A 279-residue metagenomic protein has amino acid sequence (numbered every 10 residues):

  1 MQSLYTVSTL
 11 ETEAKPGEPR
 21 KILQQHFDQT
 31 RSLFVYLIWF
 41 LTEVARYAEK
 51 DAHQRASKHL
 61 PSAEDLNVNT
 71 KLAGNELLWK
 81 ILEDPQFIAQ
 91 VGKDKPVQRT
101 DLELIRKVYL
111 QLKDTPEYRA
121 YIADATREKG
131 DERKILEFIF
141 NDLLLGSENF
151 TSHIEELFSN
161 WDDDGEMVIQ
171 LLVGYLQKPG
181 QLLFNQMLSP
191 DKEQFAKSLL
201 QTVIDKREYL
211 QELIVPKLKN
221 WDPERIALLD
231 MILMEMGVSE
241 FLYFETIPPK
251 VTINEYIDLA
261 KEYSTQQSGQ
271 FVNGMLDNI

Functional and structural regions predicted by a protein language model:
M1-I279: Class I Rossmann-like S-adenosyl-L-methionine
